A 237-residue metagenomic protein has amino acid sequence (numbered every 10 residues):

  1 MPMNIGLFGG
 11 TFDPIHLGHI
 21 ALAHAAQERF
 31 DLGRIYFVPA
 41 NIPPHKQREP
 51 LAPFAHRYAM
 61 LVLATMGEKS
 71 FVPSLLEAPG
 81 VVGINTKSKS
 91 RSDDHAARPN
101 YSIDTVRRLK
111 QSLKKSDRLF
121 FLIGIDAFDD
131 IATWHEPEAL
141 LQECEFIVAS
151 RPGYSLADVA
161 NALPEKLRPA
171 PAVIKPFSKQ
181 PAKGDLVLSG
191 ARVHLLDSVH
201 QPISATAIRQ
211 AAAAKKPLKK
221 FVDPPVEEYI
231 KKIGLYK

Functional and structural regions predicted by a protein language model:
M1-K237: Nucleotidyltransferase catalytic core that binds NTPs
